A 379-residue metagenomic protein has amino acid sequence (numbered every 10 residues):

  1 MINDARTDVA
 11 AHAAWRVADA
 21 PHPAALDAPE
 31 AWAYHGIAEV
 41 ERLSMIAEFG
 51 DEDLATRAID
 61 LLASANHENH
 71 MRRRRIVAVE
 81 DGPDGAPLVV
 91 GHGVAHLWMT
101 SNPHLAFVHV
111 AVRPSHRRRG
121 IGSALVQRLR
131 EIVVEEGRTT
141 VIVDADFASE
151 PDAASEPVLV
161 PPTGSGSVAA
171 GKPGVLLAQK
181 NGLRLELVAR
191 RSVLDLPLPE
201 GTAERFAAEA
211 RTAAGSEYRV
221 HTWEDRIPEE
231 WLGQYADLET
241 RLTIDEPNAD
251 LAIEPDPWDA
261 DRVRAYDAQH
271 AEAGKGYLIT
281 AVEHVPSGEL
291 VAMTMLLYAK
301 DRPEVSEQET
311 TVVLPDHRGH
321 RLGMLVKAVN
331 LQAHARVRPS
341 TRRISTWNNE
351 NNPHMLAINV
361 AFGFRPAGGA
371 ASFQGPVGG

Functional and structural regions predicted by a protein language model:
M1-A20, Q127-E230, A370-Q374: Acyl-donor-binding surface of acyltransferase catalytic domains
M1-M71, D84-L88, A214-D261: Short amphipathic alpha-helix that is part of the acyltransferase structural core
S44-G82, P87, G91-P103, T243-V305 (+1 more regions): A conserved beta-strand-loop-helix scaffold within acyl/acetyltransferase catalytic domains
V89-H92, M99-S101, F107-P114, G122-S149: Long, mid-chain structured domain cores
W98-V108, R117, E136-V141, A299-E309 (+2 more regions): A conserved beta-turn-beta hairpin within the catalytic core of GNAT-like acetyltransferases that forms part
H109-R117, F147, E283, T310-G319: A short, internal acetyl-CoA/4′-phosphopantetheine-binding micro-motif in the GNAT/acyltransferase core
R118-V134, V313, G319-Q332, A361: Conserved acetyl-CoA-binding loop-helix of GNAT-fold acetyltransferases
A292, H320, V326, P353-A370 (+1 more regions): Conserved N-terminal glycine/acidic-rich loop preference
